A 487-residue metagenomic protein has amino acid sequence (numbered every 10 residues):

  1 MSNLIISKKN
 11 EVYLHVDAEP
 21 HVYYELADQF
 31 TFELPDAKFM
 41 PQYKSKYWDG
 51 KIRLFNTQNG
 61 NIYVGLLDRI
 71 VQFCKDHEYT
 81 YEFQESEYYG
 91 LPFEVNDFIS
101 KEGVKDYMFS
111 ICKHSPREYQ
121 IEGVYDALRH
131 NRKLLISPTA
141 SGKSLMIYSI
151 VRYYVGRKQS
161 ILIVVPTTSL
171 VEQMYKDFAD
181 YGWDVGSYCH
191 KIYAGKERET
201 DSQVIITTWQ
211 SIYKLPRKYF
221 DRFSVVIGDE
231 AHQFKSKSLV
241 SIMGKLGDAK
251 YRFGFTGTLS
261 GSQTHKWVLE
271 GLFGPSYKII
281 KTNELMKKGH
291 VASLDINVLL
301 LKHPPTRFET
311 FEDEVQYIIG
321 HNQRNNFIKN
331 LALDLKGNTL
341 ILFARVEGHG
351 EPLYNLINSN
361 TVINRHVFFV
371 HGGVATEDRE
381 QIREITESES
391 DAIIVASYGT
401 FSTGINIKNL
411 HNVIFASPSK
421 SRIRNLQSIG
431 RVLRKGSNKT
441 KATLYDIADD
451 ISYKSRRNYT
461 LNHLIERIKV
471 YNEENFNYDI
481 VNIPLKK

Functional and structural regions predicted by a protein language model:
R129-R152: Walker A/P-loop
S144-D180, R345-E347: Conserved Walker A/P-loop ATP-binding site and its immediately adjacent core in helicase/helicase-like ATPase domains
T168-Y193, N360-T361: Conserved helix-turn-beta segment of the N-terminal RecA-like "Helicase ATP-binding" lobe in SF1/SF2 helicases
E172, Y188-T200, E351-P352, R365-S402: Conserved helicase ATPase core of P-loop NTP-dependent helicases/translocases
F223-S224, A396, I405-P418, Q427 (+1 more regions): A short beta-strand element within the Helicase C-terminal
V225, H232-D295, Y471: Post-DEXD/H (motif II) to motif III coupling segment of the RecA-like Helicase ATP-binding lobe
T306-A344, G348-S359: Conserved interdomain hinge at the start of the Helicase C-terminal
R431-I465: Conserved segment of the helicase C-terminal RecA-like domain
